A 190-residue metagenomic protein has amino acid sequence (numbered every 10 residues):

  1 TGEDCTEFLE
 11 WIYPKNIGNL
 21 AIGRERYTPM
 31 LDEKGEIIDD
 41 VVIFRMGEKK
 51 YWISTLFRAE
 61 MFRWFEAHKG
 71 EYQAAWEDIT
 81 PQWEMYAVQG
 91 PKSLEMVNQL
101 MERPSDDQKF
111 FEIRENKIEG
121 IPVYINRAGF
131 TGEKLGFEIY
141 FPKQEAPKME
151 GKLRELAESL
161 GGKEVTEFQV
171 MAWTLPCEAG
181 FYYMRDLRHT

Functional and structural regions predicted by a protein language model:
T1, S54, Q89: Short beta-strand segments
E3-I37, E60, P91-V123: Internal amphipathic helical hairpin motif
K15, A59-M61, E145, L156: Short, surface-exposed beta-strand-loop junctions and turns on beta-sheet-rich folds
N19-A21, K50-Y51, F62-R63, Q73-E77: Short secondary-structure capping/junction motifs at helix and strand boundaries
D32, R45, T55, R127 (+1 more regions): Pocket-edge structural micro-motifs
D39, M61-F62, A146, E150: Short, well-ordered alpha-helical microsegments
V42-A67, M85, K134-F141: Glycine-rich, acidic/polar active-site loops that bind/position phosphate-bearing ligands
K69, Q73-T190: Glycine-rich, acidic
